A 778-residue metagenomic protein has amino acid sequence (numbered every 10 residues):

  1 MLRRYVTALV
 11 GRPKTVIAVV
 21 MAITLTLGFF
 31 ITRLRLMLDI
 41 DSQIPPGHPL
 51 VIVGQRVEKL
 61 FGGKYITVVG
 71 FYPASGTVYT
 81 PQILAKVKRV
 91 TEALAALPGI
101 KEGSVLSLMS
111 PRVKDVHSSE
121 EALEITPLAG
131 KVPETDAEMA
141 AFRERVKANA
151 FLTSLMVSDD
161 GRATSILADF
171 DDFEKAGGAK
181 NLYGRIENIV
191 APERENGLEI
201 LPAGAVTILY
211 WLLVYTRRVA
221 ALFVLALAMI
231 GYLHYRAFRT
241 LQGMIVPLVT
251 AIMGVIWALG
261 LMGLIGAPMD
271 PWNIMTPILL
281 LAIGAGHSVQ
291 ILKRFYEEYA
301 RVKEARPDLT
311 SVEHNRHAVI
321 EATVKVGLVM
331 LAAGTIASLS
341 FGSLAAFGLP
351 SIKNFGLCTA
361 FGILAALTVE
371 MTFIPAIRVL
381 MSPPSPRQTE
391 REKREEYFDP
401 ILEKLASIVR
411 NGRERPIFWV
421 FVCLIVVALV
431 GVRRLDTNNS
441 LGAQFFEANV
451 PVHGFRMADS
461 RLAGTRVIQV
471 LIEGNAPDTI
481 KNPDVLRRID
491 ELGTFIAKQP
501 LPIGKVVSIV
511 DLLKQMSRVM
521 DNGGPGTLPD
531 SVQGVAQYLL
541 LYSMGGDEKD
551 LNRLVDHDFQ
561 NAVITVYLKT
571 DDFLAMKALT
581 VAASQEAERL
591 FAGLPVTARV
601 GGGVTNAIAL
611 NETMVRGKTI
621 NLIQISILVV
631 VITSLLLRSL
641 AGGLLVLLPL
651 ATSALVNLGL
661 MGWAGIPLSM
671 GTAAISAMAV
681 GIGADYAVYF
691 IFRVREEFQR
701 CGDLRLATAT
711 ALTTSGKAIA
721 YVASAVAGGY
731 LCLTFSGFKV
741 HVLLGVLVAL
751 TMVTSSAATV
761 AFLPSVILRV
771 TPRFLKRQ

Functional and structural regions predicted by a protein language model:
M1-G231: Membrane-proximal extracytoplasmic
M1-L38, V326, A376, E390-S440: Signature of alpha-helical transmembrane segments and their immediate interfacial
G11, L213-M269, A346-P350, I620-G665 (+1 more regions): Interfacial segments of transmembrane alpha-helices in multi-pass membrane proteins
V16, I31-V78, L84, V132-V157 (+5 more regions): Solvent-exposed, non-transmembrane loop/terminal regulatory segments of multi-pass membrane proteins
A85, K131-L241, I252, R487-D490 (+1 more regions): Extracytoplasmic
G243-L292, G642-F692, L731, A758-F762 (+1 more regions): Hydrophobic transmembrane alpha-helices and their membrane-interface caps in long multi-pass transport proteins
E298-T335, F698-S724: Helix-loop junctions and hydrophobic alpha-helical segments within the transmembrane domains of large membrane
L331-F373, V630-S634, V656-P667, R695-E696 (+2 more regions): Hydrophobic, glycine/alanine-rich multi-pass transmembrane helices and their short helix-loop junctions in large
